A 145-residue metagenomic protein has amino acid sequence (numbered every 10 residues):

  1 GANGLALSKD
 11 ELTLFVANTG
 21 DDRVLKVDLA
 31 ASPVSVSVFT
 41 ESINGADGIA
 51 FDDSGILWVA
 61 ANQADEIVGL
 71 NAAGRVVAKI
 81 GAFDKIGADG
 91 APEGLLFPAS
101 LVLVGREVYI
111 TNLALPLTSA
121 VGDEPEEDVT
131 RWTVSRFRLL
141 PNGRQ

Functional and structural regions predicted by a protein language model:
G1-T13, T40-W58, A64, G87-R106 (+1 more regions): Beta-rich, blade/repeat-based domains predominating in secreted/periplasmic proteins but also intracellular
T19, N62, A72, L113-L115: Short loop/turn segments immediately following the C-termini of beta-strands
D22-V24, D65-V68, L117-T118, V134: Structural signal for beta-propeller blades
R23-V27, P33-V36, N44, I49: Anionic-ligand binding region
D28-P33, N71-R75, R138-N142: Short loop/turn segments that connect beta-strands within beta-propeller blades
V34-E41, V77-A91: A short beta-strand motif characteristic of beta-propeller blades
V68-I80, G105-R106, F137: Flexible "stalk/tail and boundary" regions
E124-G143: Beta-propeller blade signature
